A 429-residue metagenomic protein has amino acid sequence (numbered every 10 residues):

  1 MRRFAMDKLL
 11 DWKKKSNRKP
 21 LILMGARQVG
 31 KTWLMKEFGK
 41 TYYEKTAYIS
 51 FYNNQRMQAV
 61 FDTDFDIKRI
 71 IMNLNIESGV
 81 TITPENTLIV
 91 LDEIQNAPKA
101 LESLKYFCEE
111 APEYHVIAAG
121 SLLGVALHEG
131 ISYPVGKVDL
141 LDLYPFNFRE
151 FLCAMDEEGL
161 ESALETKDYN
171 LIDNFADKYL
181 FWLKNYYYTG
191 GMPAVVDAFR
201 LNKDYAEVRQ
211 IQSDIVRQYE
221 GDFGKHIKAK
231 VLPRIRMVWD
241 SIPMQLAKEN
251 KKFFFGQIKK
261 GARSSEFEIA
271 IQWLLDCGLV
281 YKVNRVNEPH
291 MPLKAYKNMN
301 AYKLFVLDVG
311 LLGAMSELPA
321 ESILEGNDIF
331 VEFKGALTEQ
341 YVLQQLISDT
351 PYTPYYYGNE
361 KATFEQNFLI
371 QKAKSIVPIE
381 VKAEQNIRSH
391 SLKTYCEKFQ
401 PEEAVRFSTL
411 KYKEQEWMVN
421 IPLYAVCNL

Functional and structural regions predicted by a protein language model:
R2-S16: Pre-Walker A adenine-sensing motif
K31: Conserved lysine of the Walker
L34, F38: Hydrophobic positions on the alpha1 helix immediately C-terminal to the Walker A/P-loop
N53-E85: Short glycine-rich substrate-engagement loop in P-loop NTPases that contacts/grips substrate
V90, H115-S121, D142: Structural recognition of the conserved hydrophobic beta-strand(s) that form the central parallel beta-sheet of P-loop
H128-A247: Interdomain motor-coupling "hinge/lid" segment immediately C-terminal to the ATP-binding subdomain of NTP-driven enzymes
M192, R200-E365, I370: Accessory nucleic acid-recognition modules appended to NTPase machines
L346, Q366-Q385: Conserved catalytic cores of phosphodiester-cleaving nucleases, focusing on short active-site segments
